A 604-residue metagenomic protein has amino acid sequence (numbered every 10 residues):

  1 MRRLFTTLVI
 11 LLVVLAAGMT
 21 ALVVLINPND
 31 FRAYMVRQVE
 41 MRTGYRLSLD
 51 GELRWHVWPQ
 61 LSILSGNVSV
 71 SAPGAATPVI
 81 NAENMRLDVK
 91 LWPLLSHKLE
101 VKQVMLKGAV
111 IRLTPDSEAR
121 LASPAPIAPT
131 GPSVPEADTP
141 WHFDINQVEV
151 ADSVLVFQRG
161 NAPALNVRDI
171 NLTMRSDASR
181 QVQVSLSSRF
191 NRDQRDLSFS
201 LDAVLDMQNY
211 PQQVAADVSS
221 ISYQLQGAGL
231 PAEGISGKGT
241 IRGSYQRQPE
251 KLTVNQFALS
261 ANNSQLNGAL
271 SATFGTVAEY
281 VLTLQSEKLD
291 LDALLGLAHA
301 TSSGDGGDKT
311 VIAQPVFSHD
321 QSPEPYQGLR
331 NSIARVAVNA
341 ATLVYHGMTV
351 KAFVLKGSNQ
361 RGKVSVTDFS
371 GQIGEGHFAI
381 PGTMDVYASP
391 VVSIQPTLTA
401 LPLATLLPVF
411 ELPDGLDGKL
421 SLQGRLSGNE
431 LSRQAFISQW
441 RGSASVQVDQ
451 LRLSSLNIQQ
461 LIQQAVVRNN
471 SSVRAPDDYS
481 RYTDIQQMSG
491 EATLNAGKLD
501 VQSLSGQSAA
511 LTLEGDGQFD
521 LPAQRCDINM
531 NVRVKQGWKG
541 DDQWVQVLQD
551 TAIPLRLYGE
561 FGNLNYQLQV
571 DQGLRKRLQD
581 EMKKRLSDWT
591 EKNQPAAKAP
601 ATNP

Functional and structural regions predicted by a protein language model:
R2-L12, L53, R247, F257-L259 (+4 more regions): Extended terminal
A16-D116, Y387, L555: Terminal hydrophobic membrane-targeting helix
Y45-S48, A75-V89, N161-L172, N191-D202 (+10 more regions): Amphipathic hydrophobic-ligand
V68, V104, A109, V148-S153 (+9 more regions): Solvent-exposed loop/turn tips at the surfaces of repeat/solenoid architectures
V68-T173, F274-N331, L453-S480: Secondary-structure transition motifs
V101, S185-S187, N191, D202-V204 (+10 more regions): Glycine-rich, small/hydroxylated-residue low-complexity segments
I127-Y223, F317-N359: Elongated, acidic membrane-bridging lipid-handling scaffolds and related periplasm/extracellular "bridge/tunnel" systems
